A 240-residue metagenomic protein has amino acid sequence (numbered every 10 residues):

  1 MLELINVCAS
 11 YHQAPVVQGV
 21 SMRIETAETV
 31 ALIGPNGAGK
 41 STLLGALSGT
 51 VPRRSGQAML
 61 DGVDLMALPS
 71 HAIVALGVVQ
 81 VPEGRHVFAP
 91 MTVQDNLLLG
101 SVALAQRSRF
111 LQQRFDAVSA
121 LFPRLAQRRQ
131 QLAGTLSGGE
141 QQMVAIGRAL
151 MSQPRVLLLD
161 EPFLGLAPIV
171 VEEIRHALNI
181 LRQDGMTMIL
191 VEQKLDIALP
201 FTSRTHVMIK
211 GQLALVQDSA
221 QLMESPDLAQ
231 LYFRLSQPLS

Functional and structural regions predicted by a protein language model:
H12, L68, V93-Q113, L121-P123 (+2 more regions): ABC-type ATPase nucleotide-binding domains, specifically the catalytic core motifs of the NBD
I33-P35: The feature captures the beta-strand-to-loop junction immediately N-terminal to the Walker
S48: Helix-to-loop junction immediately C-terminal to a conserved catalytic motif
G56-D64, L76, F110-F115, Q217: Conserved ABC transporter NBD signature motif
L132-L136: Conserved ABC ATPase signature
A149-L150: ABC ATPase C-loop
